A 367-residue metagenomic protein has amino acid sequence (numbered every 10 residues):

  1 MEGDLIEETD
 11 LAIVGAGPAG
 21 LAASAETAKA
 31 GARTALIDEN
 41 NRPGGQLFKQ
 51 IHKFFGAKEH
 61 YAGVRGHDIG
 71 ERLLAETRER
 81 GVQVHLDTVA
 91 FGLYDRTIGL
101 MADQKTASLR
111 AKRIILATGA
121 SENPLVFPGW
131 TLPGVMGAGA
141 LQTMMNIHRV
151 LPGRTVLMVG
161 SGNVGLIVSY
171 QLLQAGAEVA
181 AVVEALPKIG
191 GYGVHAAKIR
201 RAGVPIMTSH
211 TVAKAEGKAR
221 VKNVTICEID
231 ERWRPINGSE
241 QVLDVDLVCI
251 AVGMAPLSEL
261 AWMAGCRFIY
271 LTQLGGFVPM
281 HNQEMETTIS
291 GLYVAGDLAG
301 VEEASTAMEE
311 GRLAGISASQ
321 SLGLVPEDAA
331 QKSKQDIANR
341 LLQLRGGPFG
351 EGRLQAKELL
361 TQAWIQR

Functional and structural regions predicted by a protein language model:
M1-R367: Residues forming the flavin
